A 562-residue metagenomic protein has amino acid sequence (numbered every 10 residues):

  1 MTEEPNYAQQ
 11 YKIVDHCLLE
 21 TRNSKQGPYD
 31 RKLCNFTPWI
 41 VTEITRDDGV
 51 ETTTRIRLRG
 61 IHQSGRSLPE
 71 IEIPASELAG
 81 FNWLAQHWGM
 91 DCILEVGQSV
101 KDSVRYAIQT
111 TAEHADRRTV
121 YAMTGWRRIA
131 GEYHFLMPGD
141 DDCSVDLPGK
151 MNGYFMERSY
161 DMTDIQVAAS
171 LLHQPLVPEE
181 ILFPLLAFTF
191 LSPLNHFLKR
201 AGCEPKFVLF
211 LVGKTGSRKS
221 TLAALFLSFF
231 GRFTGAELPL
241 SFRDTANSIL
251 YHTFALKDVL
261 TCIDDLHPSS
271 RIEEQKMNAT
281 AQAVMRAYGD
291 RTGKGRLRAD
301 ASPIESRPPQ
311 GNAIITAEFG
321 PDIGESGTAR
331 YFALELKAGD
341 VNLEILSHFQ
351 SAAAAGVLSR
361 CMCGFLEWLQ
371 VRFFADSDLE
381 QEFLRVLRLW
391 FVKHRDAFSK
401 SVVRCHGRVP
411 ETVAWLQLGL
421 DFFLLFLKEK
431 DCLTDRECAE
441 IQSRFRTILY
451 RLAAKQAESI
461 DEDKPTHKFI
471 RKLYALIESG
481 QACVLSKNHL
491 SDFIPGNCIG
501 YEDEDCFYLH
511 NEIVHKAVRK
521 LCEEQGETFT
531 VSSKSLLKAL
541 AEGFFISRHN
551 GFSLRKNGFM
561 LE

Functional and structural regions predicted by a protein language model:
M1-E180, F226, Y251-H252, L256-K257 (+2 more regions): Conserved glycine-centered beta->alpha loop in an early N-terminal alpha/beta scaffold
M123-G125, I129-T163, H173, S269 (+1 more regions): DNA transaction DNA-binding modules
D142-G235, V413: P-loop NTPase catalytic core of nucleic-acid-dependent motor ATPases
T221-E274: AAA+/P-loop NTPase substrate/partner-engagement loops
F254-L256, L297-I315: AAA+/SF3 P-loop NTPase mechanochemical coupling elements
D265, Q310-G320, E335-A338: A short beta-strand-to-loop transition that corresponds to the Sensor-1 phosphate-sensing loop of AAA+ P-loop ATPases
N278-L297: Conserved catalytic/switch belt of AAA+ P-loop NTPases
R307-P309, G324-K430: Phosphate-sensing "switch" segment of ASCE/P-loop ATPases
